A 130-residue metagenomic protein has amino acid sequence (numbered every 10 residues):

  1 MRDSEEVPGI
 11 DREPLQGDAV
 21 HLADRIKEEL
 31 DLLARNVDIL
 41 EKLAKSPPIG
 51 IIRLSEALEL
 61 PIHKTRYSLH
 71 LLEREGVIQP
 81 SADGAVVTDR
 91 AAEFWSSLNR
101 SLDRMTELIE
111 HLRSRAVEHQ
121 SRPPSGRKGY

Functional and structural regions predicted by a protein language model:
M1-R12, D83, G129-Y130: Long, compositionally biased intrinsically disordered regions
V7-I39: Short alpha-helical segments that sit at the start of domains
I10-Q16, V20, S97-Y130: Amphipathic alpha-helical dimerization/coiled-coil segments that flank or bridge DNA-binding/regulatory modules
L30, E59-R74: Short amphipathic alpha-helical interaction segments
D31-P48, E56: Short amphipathic alpha-helical interface segments
E41, I51-I52, H70, D83: Residues within the helices of the helix-turn-helix
E73-D83: A short, conserved structural fragment
D83-R100: Basic, amphipathic "hinge/linker" alpha-helix immediately C-terminal to the N-terminal HTH DNA-binding motif
